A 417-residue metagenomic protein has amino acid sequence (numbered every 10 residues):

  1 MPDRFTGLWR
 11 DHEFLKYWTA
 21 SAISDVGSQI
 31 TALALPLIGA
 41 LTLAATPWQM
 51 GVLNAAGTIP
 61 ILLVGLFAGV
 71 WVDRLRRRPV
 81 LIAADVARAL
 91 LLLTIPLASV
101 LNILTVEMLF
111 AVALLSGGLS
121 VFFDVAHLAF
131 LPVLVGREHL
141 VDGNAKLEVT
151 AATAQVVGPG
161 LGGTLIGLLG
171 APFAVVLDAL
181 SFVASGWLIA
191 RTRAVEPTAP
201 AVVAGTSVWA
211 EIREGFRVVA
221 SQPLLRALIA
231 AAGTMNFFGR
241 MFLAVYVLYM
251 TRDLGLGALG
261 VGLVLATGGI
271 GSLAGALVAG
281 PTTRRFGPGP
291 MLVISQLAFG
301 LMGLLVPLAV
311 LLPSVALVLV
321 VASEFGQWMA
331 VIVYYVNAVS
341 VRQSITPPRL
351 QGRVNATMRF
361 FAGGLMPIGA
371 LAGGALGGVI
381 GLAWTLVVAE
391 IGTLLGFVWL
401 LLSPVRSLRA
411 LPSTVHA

Functional and structural regions predicted by a protein language model:
M1-A417: Alpha-helical transmembrane-bundle signature of multi-pass membrane transport and export proteins
